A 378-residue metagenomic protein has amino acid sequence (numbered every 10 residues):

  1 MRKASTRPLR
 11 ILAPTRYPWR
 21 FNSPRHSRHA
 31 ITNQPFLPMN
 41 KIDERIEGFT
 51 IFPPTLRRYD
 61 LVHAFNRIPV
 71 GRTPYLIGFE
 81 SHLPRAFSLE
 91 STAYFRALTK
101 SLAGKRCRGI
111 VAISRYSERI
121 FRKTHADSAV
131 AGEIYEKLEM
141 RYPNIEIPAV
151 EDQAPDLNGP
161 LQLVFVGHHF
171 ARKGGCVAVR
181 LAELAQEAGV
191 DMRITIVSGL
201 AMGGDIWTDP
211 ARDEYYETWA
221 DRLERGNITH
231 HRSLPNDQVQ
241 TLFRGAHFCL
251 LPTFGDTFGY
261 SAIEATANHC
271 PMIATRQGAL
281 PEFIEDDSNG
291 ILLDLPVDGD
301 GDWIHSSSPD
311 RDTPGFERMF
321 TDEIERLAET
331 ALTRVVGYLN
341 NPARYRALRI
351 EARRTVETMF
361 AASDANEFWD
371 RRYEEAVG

Functional and structural regions predicted by a protein language model:
E44-R45, E317-E374: A charged, aromatic-enriched C-terminal amphipathic alpha-helix characteristic of glycosyltransferases across folds
P53, S91-A112, W219-D221: Membrane-proximal helix-turn-helix segments that form the acceptor-binding/catalytic region of lipid-linked
G104-K137, I147: A short, active-site helix/loop in glycosyltransferases that binds the activated sugar's phosphate group
V111, A149, Q153-Q186, I194-T195 (+1 more regions): Conserved donor-binding/catalytic core segment of Leloir-type glycosyltransferases
S198-L200, W207-L234: Nucleotide-activated donor-binding/catalytic signature segment of Leloir-type glycosyltransferases, i.e., the conserved
S233, T241-A246: Short alpha-helical donor nucleotide-sugar binding micro-motif in glycosyltransferases
F254: Aromatic "clamp/platform" in nucleotide-sugar-dependent glycosyltransferases that forms part of the donor/acceptor
P271-A274, I284, I291-L292: Short hydrophobic beta-strand element within catalytic cores of glycosyltransferases and related nucleotide-activated
